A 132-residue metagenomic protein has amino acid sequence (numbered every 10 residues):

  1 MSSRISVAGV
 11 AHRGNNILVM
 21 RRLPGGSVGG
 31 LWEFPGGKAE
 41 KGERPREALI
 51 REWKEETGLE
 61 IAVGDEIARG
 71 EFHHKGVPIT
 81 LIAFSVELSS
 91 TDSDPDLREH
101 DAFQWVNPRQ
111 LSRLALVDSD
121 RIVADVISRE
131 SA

Functional and structural regions predicted by a protein language model:
M1-L18, K38, R69: Conserved N-terminal beta-strand and adjoining loop/helix that marks the start of the Nudix/MutT-like hydrolase domain
S6-A8, E60-V63: Conserved beta-strand residues within beta-sheet cores
G26-L31: A conserved beta-turn-beta hairpin within the catalytic core of GNAT-like acetyltransferases that forms part
W32-G37: Conserved acetyl-CoA binding element of GNAT-fold acetyltransferases
A39-A62, A68-I122, V126: Unchanged
S128-A132: Generic C-terminal helix-cap and adjacent flexible tail
